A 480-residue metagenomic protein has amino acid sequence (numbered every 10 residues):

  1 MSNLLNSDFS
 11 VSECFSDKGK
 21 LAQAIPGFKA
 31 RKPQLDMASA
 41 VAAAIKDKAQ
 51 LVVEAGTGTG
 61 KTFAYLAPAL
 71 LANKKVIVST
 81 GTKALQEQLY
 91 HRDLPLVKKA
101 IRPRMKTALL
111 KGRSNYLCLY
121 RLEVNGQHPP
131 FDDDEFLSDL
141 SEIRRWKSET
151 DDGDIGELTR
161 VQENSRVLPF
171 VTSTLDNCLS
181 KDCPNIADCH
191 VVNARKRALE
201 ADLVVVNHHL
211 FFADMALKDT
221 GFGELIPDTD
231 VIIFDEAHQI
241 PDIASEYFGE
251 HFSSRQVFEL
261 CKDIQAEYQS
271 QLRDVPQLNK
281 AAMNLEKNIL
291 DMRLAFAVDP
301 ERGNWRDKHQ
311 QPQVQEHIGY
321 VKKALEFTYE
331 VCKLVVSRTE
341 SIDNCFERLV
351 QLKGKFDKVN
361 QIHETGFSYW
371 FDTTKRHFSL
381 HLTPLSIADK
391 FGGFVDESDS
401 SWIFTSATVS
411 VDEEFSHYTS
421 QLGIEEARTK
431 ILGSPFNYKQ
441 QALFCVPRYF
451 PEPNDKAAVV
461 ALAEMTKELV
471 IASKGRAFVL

Functional and structural regions predicted by a protein language model:
S2-A24, K74-D202, H209, K262-Q269 (+3 more regions): A substrate-engagement module of RecA-like helicase motors
N3-V53: Conserved pre-motif I regulatory segment
A42-A43, T62-K75, R92-L96: Walker A/P-loop NTP-binding motif
K46-L51, K74, S400-S401, G475-A477: Pre-Walker A (Motif I) flank of P-loop NTPase domains
T57: The conserved Walker
L71, A84-E87, R92-P95, L175-Y320 (+1 more regions): Signature of the SF2 helicase/ATPase Hel1-core->accessory helical subdomain module
P169-V204, M215-F222, F327-F450, N454-E464: A contiguous, basic/glycine-rich beta-loop/short-helix subdomain that forms a polymer-engagement track
V470-L480: Conserved strand-helix element at the start of the C-terminal RecA-like helicase core
